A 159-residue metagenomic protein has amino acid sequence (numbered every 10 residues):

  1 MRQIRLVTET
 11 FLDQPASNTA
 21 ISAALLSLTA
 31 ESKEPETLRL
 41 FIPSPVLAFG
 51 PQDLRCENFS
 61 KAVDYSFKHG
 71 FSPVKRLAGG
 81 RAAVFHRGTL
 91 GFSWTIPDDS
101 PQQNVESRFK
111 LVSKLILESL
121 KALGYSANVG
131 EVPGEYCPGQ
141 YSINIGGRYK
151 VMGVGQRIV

Functional and structural regions predicted by a protein language model:
M1-L77: N-terminal low-complexity, intrinsically disordered segments
E36, G88-L90, G139-Y141: Change "...and in nucleic-acid phosphodiester-cleaving endonucleases..." to "...and in nucleic-acid processing enzymes
I42-V46, G88-I96: Glycine-rich, often proline-containing surface loops adjacent to acidic residues and nearby aromatics that form
A48-G50, F85, F92, K150-G153 (+1 more regions): Short hydrophobic-aromatic micro-motifs
P51, T95-F109: Short histidine-centered catalytic/ligand-binding loop motif
L77-A83, G88-T89: Short glycine-enriched loops at secondary-structure junctions
Q103-R108, V112-V159: Catalytic beta-strand/loop module used to bind and position nucleotide/cofactor moieties in cofactor-attachment
